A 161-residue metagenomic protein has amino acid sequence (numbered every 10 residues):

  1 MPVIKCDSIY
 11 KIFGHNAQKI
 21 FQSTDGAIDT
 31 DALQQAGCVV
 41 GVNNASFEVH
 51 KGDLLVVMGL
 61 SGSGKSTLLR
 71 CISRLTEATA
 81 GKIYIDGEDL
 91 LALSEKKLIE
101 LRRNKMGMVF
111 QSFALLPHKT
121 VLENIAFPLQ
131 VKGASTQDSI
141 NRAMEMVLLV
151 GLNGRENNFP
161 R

Functional and structural regions predicted by a protein language model:
S23-D31, E88-D89, Q130-G133, Q137-R155: Conserved ABC ATPase "signature" region
A32-A36, L90-G107, T136: ABC ATPase NBD coupling module
M58-L60: The feature captures the beta-strand-to-loop junction immediately N-terminal to the Walker
S73: Helix-to-loop junction immediately C-terminal to a conserved catalytic motif
T79-D89: ABC nucleotide-binding domain "signature motif"
L93-K96, N141, N157-F159: Interfacial catalytic loop of ABC nucleotide-binding domains
H118-A126, F159: Short coil-to-helix segment of the ABC ATPase nucleotide-binding domain corresponding to the Q-loop/switch region
